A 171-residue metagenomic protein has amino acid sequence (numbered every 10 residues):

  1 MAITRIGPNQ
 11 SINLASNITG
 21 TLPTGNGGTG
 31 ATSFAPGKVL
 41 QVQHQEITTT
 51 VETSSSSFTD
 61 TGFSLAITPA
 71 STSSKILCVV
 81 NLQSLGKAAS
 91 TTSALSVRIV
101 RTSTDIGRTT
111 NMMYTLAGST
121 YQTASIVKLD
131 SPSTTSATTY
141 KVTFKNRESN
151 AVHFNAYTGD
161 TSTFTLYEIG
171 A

Functional and structural regions predicted by a protein language model:
M1, A31-A35: Short, surface-exposed terminal/edge motifs of secreted or surface/virion proteins that either
M1-N13, G170: Short, intrinsically disordered N-terminal pre-domain segments
G27-G28: Alpha-helix capping/hinge segments and adjacent helical runs
F34-V42, T72, D160: A short, polar/charged loop/turn motif at coil->beta-strand junctions and beta-hairpin connectors
K38-T50, S64: Short amphipathic
T53-P69: Extracellular/luminal regions of secreted and cell-surface proteins that mediate adhesion/ECM remodeling
S57, P69-A137, K141-A171: Terminal beta-strand-rich extracellular "head" domains that mediate receptor/glycan or other ligand binding
